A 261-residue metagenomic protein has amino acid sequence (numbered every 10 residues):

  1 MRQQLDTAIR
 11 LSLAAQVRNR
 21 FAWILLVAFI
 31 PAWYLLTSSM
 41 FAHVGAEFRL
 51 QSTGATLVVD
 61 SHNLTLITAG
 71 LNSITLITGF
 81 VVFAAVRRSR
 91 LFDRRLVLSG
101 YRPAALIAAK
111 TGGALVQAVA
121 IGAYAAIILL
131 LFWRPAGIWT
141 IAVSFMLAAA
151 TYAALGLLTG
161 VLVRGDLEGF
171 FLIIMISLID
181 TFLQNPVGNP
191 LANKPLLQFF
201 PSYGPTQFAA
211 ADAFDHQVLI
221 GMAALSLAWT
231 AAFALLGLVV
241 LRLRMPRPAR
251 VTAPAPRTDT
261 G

Functional and structural regions predicted by a protein language model:
M1-I30, P254-R257: Aromatic- and glycine-rich beta-strand/loop motifs that create alpha-glucan
Q3-T7, G188-L219, A223: Short hydrophobic, aromatic-rich alpha-helical segments embedded in or entering the lipid bilayer of multi-pass
Q16-E47, L66-V81, F171-Q184, L225-A234: Hydrophobic alpha-helical transmembrane segments of multi-pass membrane transport/permease proteins
I24, M146-P186: A structural motif at transmembrane helix-loop-helix junctions in multipass membrane proteins
L26-F29, T78-G79, Q207-G261: Alpha-helical transmembrane segments of multi-pass membrane transporters/translocases
T56-L131: Hydrophobic alpha-helical transmembrane segments of multi-pass membrane transport proteins
G113-L162: Secretory targeting signals
